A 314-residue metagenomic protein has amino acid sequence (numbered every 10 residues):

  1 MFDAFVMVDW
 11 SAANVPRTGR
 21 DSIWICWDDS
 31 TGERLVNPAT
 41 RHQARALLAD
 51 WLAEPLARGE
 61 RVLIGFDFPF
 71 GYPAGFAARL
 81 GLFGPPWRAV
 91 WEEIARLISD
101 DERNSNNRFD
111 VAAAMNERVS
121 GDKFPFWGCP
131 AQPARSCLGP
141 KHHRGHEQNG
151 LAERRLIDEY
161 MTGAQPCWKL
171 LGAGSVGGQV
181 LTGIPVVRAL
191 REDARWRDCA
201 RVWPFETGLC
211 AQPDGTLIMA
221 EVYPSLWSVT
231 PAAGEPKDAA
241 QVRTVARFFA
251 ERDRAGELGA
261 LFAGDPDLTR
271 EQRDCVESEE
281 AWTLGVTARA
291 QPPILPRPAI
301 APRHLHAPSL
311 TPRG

Functional and structural regions predicted by a protein language model:
M1-A4, W10-G314: RNase H-like (RuvC/DEDD) metal-dependent nuclease/polynucleotide-processing core
